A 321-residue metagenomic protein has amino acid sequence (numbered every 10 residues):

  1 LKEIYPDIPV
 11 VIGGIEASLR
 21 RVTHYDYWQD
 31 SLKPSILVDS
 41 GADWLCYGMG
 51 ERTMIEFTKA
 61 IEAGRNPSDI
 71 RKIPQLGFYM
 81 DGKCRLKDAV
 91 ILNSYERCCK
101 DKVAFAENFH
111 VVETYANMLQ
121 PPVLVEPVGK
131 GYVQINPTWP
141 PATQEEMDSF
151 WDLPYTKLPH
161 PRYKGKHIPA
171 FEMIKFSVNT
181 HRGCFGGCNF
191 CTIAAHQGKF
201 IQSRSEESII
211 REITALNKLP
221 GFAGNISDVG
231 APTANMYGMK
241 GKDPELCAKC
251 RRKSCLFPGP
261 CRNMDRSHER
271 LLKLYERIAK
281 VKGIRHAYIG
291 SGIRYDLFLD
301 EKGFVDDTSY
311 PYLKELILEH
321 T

Functional and structural regions predicted by a protein language model:
L1-G129, I135-P140: Glycine-rich beta-alpha loop elements in corrinoid/cobalamin-binding modules across cobalamin-dependent enzymes
I8, A215-T321: Conserved SAM/AdoMet-binding glycine-rich loop
I36-V38, I61, L76-G77, S205-I226: C-terminal, active-site-flanking charged/polar segments
D43, F150, C184, C188 (+1 more regions): Conserved, mostly hydrophobic/aromatic
Y47, P67-K72, L158-R162, K199-S203 (+2 more regions): Acidic/polar loop patches that form or flank catalytic/metal-binding clefts of enzymes that bind anionic ligands
E107-S177: N-terminal [4Fe-4S]-dependent radical SAM core
K166-T192, A223-N225: N-terminal pre-triad scaffold of radical SAM enzymes
C191-S208: Iron-sulfur (Fe-S) cluster-binding segments and ferredoxin-like electron-carrier domains, especially [2Fe-2S]
